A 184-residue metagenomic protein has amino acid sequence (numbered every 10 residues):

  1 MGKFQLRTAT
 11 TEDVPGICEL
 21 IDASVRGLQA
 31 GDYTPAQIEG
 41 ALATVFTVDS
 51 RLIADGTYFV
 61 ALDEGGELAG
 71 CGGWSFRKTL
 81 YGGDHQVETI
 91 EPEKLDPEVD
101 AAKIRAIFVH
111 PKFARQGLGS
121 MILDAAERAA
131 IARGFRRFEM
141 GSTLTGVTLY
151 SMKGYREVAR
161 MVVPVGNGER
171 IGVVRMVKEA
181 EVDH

Functional and structural regions predicted by a protein language model:
M1-P15, E181-H184: Conserved N-terminal entry element of GNAT/NAT acetyltransferase domains
D22-V48: Conserved GNAT-fold acetyl-CoA-binding loop/helix
V45-V60, R77-Y81, K103: A short helix-loop-beta-strand connector motif used in the catalytic cores of GNAT acetyltransferases and, in some
G56-G72: Conserved beta-hairpin
A69-A114, A129, V162-G172: Conserved acyl-donor/pantetheine-binding loop and adjacent beta-alpha core of acyl/acetyltransferases and related
F113, G117-A125: Conserved acetyl-CoA pyrophosphate-binding loop and the N-cap/start of the following alpha-helix in GNAT-like
A114, F138-T148, P164-N167: Conserved beta-strand-loop-alpha-helix junction that forms the acyl-donor binding cleft
L123, A130-T143: Conserved GNAT acetyl-CoA-binding A-motif
